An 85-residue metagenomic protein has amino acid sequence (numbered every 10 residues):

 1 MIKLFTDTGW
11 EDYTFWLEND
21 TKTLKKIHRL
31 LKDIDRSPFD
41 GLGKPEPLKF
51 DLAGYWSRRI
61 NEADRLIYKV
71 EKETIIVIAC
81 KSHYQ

Functional and structural regions predicted by a protein language model:
I2, D7-L24, R29, L42 (+3 more regions): Enriched for short, Lys/Arg-rich terminal
R36-F39: Generic structural signal for secondary-structure transition and capping sites
A53: Recognition helix of helix-turn-helix/homeodomain-like DNA-binding domains that insert into the DNA major groove
